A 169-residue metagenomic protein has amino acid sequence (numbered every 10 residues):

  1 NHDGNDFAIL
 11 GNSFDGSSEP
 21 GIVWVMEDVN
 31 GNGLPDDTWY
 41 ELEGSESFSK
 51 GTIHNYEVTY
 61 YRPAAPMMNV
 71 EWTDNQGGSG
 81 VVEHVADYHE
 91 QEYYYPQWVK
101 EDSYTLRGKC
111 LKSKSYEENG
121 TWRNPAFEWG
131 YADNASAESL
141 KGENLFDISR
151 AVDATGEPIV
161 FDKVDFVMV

Functional and structural regions predicted by a protein language model:
N1-P20, V25-D28: Short N-terminal edge-element motif at the start of the domain
G16, G31-G33, S49-G51: Eukaryotic short linear interaction motifs
V29-T38, H54-Y56: Acidic, glycine-anchored loop motifs typical of Ca2+
Y40-E43: Conserved hydrophobic ligand-interaction patch in extracellular adhesion modules
S45-K141: Low-complexity, serine/threonine/proline-enriched polar segments
A137-V169: Ser/Thr/Pro-rich, low-complexity mucin-like regions that serve as glycosylated stalks/linkers or repetitive adhesive
